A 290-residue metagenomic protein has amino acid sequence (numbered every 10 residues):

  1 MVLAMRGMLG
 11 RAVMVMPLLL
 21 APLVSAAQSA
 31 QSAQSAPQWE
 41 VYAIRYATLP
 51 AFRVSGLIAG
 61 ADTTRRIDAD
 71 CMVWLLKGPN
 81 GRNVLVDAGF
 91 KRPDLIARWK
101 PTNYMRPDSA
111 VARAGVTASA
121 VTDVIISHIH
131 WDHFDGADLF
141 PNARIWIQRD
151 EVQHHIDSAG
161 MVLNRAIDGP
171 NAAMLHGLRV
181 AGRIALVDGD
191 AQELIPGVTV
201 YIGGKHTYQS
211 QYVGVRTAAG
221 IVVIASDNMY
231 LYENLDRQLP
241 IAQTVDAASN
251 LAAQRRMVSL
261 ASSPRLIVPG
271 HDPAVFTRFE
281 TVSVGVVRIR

Functional and structural regions predicted by a protein language model:
G10-S25: Bacterial N-terminal signal peptides
S25-S35: Compositionally biased, intrinsically disordered low-complexity segments enriched for polar/charged residues
Q34-A36, M105-V116, A120, R149-I202 (+1 more regions): Metallo-beta-lactamase
E40-R45, A61, I67-D68, V73-G78 (+3 more regions): Core dinuclear metal-dependent hydrolase active-site scaffold
Y46-A47, A88-K91, I129, D150-E151 (+3 more regions): Active-site metal-binding loops of divalent metal-dependent hydrolases
A51-V73, K77-D123: Pre-active-site segment of Zn-dependent metallo-hydrolases
V121-D132: Metallo-beta-lactamase
S210-R290: Cap/insert and terminal regions of metallo-dependent hydrolase folds
